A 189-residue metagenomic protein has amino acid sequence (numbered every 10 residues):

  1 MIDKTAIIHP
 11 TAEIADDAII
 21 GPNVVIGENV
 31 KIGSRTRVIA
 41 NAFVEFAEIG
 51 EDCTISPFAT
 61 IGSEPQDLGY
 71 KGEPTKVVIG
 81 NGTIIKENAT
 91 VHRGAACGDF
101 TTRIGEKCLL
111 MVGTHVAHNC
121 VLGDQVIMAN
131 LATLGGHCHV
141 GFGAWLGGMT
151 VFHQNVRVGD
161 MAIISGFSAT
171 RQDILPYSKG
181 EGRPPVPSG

Functional and structural regions predicted by a protein language model:
I2-E181: Structural signal for interior beta-strand "rungs" in well-ordered beta-sheet cores of soluble enzyme domains
R183-G189: Conserved beta-strand-loop-alpha-helix hinge in the C-terminal portion of ABC ATPase nucleotide-binding domains
